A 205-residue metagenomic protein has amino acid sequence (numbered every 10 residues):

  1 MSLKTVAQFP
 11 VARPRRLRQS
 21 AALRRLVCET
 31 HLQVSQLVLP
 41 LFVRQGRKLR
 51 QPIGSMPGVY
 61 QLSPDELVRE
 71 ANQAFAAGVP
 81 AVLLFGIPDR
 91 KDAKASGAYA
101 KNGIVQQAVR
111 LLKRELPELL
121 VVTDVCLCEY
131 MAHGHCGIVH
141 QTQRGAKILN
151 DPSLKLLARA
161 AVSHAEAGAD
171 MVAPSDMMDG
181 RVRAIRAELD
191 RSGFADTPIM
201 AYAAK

Functional and structural regions predicted by a protein language model:
S2-A12, S20, E29-L39, R44-K205: Alpha/beta enzyme core
R15, A22-L23: Acidic, Ser/Thr/Pro-rich intrinsically disordered transcriptional activation regions
